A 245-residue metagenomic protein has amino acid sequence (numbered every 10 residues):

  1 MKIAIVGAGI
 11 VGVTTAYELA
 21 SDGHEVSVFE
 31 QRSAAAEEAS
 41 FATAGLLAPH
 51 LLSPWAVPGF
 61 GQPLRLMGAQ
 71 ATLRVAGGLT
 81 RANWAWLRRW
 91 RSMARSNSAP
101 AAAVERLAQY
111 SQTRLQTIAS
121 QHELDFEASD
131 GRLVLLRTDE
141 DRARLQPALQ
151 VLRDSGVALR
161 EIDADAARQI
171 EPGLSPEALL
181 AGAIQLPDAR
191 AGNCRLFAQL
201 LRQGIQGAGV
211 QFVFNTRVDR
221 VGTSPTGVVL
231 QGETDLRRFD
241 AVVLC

Functional and structural regions predicted by a protein language model:
M1-V11, A35-P49: Accessory recognition modules or surfaces
K2-V28: N-terminal Rossmann-like FAD-binding beta1-loop-alpha1 element of flavoenzymes
V6, F29, R237-C245: Short hydrophobic core segments
S21-F41: Glycine-rich FAD pyrophosphate-binding loop
A42-A164: Dinucleotide-binding Rossmann-like beta1-alpha1 core, especially the glycine-rich loop that anchors the ADP
A143-S155, A178-G232, F239-A241: Helical element adjacent to the flavin cofactor pocket in flavoenzyme catalytic cores
Q169-P176: FAD-binding beta-loop-beta segment adjacent to the flavin cofactor pocket
